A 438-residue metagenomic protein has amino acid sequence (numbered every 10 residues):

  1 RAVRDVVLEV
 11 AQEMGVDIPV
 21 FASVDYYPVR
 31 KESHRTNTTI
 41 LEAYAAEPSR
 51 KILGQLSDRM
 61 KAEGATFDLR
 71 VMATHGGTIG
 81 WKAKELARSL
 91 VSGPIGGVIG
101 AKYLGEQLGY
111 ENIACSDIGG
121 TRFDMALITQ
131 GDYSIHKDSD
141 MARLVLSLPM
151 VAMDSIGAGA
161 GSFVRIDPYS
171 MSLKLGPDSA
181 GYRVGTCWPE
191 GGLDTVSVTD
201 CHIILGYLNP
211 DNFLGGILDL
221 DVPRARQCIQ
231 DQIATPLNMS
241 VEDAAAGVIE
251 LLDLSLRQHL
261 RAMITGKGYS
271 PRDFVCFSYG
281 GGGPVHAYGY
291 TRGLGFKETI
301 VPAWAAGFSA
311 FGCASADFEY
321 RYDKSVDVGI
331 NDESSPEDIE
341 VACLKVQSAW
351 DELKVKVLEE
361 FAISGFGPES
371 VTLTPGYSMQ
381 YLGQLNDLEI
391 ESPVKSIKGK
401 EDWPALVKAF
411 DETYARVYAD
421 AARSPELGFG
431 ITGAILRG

Functional and structural regions predicted by a protein language model:
R1-T39, A43, D211-F213, I390-V394 (+1 more regions): Terminal amphipathic helices with adjacent charged low-complexity linkers/tails
V6, G120, G159, S170 (+6 more regions): C-terminal, non-catalytic interaction/recognition modules in large multi-subunit enzymes and RNPs
V20-V24, G64-G80, A287: Acidic-glycine-rich active-site phosphate/pyrophosphate-binding loop
A22-A45, S49-M60, F311-L344, S348: Metal-dependent DNA phosphodiester-chemistry modules and their immediately adjacent helices/loops in DNA-processing
S89, E111-D117, M153-S155: Short glycine-aspartate micro-motif
G93: Globin-like tetrapyrrole-binding proteins
Q107-Q130, G161-D167, Y288: Gly/Thr-rich phosphate-binding beta-strand-loop-beta motif of the actin/hexokinase/Hsp70
G131-L205: Early-domain small/polar-rich strand-loop-helix modules and first-structured segments of the mature chain
